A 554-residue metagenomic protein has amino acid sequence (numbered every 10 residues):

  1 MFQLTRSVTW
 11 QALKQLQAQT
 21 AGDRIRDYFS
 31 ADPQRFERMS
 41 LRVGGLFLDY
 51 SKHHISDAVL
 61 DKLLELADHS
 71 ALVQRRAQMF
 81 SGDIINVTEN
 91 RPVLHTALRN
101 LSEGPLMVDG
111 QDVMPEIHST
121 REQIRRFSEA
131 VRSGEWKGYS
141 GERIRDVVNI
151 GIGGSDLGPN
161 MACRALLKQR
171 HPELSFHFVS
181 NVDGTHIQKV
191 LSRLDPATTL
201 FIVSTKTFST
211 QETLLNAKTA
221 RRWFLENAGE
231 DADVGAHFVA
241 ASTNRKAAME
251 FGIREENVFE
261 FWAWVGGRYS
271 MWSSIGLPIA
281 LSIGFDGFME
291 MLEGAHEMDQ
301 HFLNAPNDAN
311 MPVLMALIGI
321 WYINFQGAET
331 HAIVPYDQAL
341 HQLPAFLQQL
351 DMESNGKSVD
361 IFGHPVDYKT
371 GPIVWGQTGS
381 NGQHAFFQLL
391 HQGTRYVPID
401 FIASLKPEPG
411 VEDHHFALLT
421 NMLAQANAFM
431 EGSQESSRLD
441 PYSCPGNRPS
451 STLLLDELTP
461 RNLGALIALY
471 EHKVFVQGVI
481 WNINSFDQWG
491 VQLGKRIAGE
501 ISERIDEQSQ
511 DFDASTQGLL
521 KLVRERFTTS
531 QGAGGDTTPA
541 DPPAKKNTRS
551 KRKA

Functional and structural regions predicted by a protein language model:
Q3, F29, D49, H53 (+17 more regions): Hydrophobic alpha-helical scaffolding
L4-T9, L16-S30, R35-S140, L419-T420 (+6 more regions): Extended, charge-enriched "interface" segments that sit outside catalytic cores
S51, K369, I373-E457: Helicase-primase coupling helices
E103-E116, I144-V148, P172-H177, A197-S209 (+8 more regions): Glycine- and acidic
R126-G134, Y139-A305, E500-E503: Glycine-rich phosphate-binding loops that contact phosphosugars or nucleotide phosphates
L225-V411, K495-I497, D506-D536: Active-site phosphate/pyrophosphate-binding segments
P445-R448, T452-W481, F486, L493 (+3 more regions): C-terminal accessory domains/tails appended to large, multi-domain proteins
P539-A554: Long, low-complexity, intrinsically disordered segments
